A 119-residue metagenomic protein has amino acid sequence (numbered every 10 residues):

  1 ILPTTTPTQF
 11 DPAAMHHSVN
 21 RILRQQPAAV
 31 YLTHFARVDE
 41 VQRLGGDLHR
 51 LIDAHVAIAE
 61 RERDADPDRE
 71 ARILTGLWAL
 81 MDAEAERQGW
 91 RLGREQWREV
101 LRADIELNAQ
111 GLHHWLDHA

Functional and structural regions predicted by a protein language model:
I1-P3, R91: Active-site gating loops and adjacent loop-to-helix segments of metal-dependent hydrolytic enzymes
T5-T6, Q96: Short, contiguous strand/loop micro-motifs
P7-A14, D104-L107: Soluble or luminal CAZymes and related metallo-dependent hydrolases
D11, E40, R91-R94: Alpha-helix initiation/capping motif
A14-A71: Divalent-metal (often Zn2+) His-rich catalytic cores of metallo-beta-lactamase-fold enzymes
A57-A119: C-terminal regulatory/interaction regions
